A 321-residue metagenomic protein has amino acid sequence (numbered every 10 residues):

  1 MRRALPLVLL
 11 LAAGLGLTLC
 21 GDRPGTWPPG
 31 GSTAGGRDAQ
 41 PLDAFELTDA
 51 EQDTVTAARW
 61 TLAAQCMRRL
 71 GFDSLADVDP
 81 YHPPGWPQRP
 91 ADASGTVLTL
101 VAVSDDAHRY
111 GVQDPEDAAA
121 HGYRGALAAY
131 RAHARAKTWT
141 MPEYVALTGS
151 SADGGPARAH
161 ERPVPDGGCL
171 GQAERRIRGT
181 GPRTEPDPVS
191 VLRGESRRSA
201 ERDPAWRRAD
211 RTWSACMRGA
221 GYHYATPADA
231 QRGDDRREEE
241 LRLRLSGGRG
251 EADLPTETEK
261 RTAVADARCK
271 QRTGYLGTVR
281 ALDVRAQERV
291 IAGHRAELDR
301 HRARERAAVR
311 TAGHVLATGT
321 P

Functional and structural regions predicted by a protein language model:
M1-L10: N-terminal export and membrane-targeting signals
A12-G14: Core hydrophobic alpha-helical membrane-spanning segments
G16-L19: C-terminal motif of bacterial Sec signal peptides marking the signal peptidase cleavage site
G21-P321: Cell-envelope/extracellular polymer assembly enzymes that use nucleotide-activated donors
